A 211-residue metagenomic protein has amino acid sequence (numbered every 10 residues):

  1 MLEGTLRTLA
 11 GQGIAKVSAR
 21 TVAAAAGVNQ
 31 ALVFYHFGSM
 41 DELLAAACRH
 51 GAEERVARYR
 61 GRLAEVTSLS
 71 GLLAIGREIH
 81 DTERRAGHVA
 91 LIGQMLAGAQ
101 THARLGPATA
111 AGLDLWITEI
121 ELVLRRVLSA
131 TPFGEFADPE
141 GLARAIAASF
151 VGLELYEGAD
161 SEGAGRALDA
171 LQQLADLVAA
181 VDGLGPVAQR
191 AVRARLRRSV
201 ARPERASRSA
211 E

Functional and structural regions predicted by a protein language model:
M1-L6, V22, A47-G51, R55 (+1 more regions): Generic hydrophobic, amphipathic alpha-helix propensity
G4-E42, A46: Helix-turn-helix
F37, M95-T101: Short helix-capping/turn signature of helix-turn-helix
A46, A57-V89, P139-I146: Hydrophobic alpha-helical connector segments
R49-R55, A64-V66, V181-D182, V187: N-terminal hydrophobic signal/anchor transmembrane helix of membrane proteins
V56-A57, G61-R62, R84-G93, A103-S129 (+2 more regions): Amphipathic alpha-helical packing segments from all-alpha helical-bundle domains
G106-A110, V127-P203: Hydrophobic/aromatic-rich alpha-helical bundle segments in the mid-to-C-terminal region
P203-E211: C-terminal regulatory/effector modules of DNA-binding transcriptional regulators
